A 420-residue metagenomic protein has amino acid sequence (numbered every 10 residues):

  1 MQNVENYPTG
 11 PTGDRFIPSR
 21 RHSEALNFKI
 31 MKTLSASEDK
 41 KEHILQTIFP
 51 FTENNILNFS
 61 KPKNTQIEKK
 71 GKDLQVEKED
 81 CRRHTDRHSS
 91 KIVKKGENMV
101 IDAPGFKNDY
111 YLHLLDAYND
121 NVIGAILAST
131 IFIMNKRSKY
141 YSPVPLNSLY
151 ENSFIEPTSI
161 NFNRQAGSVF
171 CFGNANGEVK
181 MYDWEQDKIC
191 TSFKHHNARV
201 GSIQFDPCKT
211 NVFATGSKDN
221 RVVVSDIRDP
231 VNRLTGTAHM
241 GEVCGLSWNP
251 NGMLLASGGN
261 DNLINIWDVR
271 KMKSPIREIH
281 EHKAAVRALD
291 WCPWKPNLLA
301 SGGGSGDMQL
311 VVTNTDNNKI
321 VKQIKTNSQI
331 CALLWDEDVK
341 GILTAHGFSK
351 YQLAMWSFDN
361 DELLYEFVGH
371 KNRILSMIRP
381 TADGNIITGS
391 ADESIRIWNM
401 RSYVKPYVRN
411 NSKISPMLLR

Functional and structural regions predicted by a protein language model:
M1-H84, S89, K325-Q329, E337-D338 (+2 more regions): Terminal intrinsically disordered, low-complexity extensions flanking WD-repeat/beta-propeller proteins
S89-N108: A short helix->beta-strand "capping" segment at the edge of beta-propeller domains
M99-P104, Y140-Y150, K188-F193, V231-G236 (+3 more regions): A short beta-strand motif characteristic of beta-propeller blades
P104-D109, L149-P157, K194-V200, T237-V243 (+4 more regions): WD40/WD-repeat beta-propeller blade N-cap
Y111, E156, A166, R199-V200 (+12 more regions): WD40/WD-repeat beta-propeller blade-loop signature
L114-D120, N161-G167, I203-T210, L246-M253 (+4 more regions): Loop/turn segments within WD40 beta-propeller blades
I126-A128, G173-N176, T215-D219, N251 (+4 more regions): Conserved strand-to-loop turn within each blade of WD40 beta-propeller repeats
I131-K136, V179-D183, I203, V222-D226 (+6 more regions): WD40-repeat beta-propellers
